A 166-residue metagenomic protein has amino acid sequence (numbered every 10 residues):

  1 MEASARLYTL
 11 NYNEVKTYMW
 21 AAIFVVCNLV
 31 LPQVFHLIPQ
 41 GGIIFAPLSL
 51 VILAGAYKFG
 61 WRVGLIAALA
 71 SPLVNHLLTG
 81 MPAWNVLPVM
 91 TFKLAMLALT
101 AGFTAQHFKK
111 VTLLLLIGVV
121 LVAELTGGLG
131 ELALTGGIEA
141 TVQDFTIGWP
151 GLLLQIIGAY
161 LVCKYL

Functional and structural regions predicted by a protein language model:
E2-G55, R62-V63: Hydrophobic transmembrane alpha-helices
Y8-N13, F103-T112: Membrane-interface helix-boundary motifs at transmembrane edges
T17, W61-L65, H107-L113: Membrane-helix interface segments
V25-V34, A70-G80, V120-L129: Aromatic-anchored segments of alpha-helical transmembrane domains
L37-G42, M81-T91, M96, Q106-L166: Membrane-embedded alpha-helical hairpins and interfacial helices in multi-pass inner-membrane proteins
L50-V51, S71-N75, L94-A101: Hydrophobic alpha-helical segments within and immediately flanking transmembrane helices of multi-pass membrane proteins
G55-A56, A105: Helix-capping/transition residues at the boundaries of transmembrane alpha-helices and the short helical linkers
L65-A70, G158: Short hydrophobic alpha-helical segments that form membrane-spanning helices or hydrophobic packing faces of helical
